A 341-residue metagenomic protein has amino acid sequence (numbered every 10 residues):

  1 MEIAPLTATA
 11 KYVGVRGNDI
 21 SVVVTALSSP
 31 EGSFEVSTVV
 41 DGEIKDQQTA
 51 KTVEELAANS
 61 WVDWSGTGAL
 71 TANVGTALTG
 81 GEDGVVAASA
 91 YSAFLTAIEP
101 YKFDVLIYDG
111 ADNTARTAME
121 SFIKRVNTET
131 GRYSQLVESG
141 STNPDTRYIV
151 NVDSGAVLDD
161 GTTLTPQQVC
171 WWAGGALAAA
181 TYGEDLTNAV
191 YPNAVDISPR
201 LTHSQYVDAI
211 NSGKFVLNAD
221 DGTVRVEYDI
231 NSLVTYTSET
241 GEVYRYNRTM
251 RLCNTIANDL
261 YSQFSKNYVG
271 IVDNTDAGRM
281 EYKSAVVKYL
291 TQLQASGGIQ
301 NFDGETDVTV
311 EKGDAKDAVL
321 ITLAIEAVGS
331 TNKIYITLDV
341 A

Functional and structural regions predicted by a protein language model:
M1, G140-A341: Structured, hydrophobic secondary-structure cores that serve as assembly/anchoring elements
M1-L186: Extracellular Cys-Trp
